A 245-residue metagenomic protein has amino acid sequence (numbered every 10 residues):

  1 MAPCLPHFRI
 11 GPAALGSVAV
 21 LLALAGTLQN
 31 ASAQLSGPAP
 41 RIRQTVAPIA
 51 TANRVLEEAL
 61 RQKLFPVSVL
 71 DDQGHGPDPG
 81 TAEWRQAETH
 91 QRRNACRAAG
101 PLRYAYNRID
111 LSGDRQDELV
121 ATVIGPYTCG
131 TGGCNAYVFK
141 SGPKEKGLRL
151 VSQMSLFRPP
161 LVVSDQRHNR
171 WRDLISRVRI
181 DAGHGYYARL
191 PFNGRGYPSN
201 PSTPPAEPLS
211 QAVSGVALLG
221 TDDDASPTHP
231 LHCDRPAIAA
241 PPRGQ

Functional and structural regions predicted by a protein language model:
A2-S17: Bacterial N-terminal signal peptides that target proteins for export
A14-T27: Bacterial N-terminal signal peptides
L24-P77, V163-Q245: Acidic, small-residue rich beta-repeat scaffolds with periodic aromatic anchors
A95-R97, G125-T131, R179-D181: Short consensus segments that form the blades of beta-propeller domains, in both extracellular/periplasmic
R97-N107: Signature of short aromatic-glycine-proline-rich micro-motifs recurring in repeat-based ectodomains
L111-I124, H168-R177: Acidic/hydrophobic-patterned starts of short beta strands in beta-sheet-rich repeat architectures
Y137-S141: Beta-propeller blade signature
L156-V163: Repeated scaffold domains used in trafficking and secretory/extracellular systems, primarily beta-propellers
